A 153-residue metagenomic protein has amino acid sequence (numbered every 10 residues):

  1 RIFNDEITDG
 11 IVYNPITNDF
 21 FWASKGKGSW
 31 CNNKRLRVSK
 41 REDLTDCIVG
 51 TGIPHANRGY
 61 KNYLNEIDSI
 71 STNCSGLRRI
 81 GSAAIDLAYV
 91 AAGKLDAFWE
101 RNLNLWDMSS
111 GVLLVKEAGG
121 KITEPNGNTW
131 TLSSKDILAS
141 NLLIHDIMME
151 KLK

Functional and structural regions predicted by a protein language model:
R1-L87, K135-K153: Acidic beta-strand-loop-alpha-helix segment within the catalytic core of divalent metal-dependent phosphate-processing
N65-T72, I85-K153: Oxyanion/phosphate-interacting regions
